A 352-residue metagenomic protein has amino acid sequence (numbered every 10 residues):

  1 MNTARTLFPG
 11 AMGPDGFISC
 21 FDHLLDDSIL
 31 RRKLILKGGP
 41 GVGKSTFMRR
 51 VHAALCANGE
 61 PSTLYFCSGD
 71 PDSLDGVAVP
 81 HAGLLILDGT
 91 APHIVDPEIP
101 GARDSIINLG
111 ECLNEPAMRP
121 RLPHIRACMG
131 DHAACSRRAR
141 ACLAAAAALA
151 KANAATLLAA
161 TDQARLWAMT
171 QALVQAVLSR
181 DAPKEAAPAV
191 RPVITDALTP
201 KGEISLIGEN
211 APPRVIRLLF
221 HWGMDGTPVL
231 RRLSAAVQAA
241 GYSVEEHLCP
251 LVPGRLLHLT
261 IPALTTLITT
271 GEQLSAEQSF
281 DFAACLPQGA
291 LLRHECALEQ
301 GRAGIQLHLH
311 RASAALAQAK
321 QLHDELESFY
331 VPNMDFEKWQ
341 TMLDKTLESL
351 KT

Functional and structural regions predicted by a protein language model:
M1-A57: A generic N-terminal leader/anchor concept
M1-L25, A164-G208: N-terminal pre-Walker A segment at the start of P-loop NTPase domains
N2-I18, A53-A117, P123-H124, V237-S313: Conserved nucleotide-sensing/catalytic segment adjacent to the nucleotide-binding pocket in NTP-handling enzymes
K33-H52, E203-V237: Glycine-rich phosphate-binding P-loop
L36-K37, F47, L55, T63-S68 (+5 more regions): A cross-family "folded-core" feature that marks the main globular domain of proteins
H124-V177, Q300, G304-L343: An accessory alpha-helical subdomain
L343-T352: C-terminal amphipathic "assembly/sorting" segment characterized by alternating charged and hydrophobic residues
